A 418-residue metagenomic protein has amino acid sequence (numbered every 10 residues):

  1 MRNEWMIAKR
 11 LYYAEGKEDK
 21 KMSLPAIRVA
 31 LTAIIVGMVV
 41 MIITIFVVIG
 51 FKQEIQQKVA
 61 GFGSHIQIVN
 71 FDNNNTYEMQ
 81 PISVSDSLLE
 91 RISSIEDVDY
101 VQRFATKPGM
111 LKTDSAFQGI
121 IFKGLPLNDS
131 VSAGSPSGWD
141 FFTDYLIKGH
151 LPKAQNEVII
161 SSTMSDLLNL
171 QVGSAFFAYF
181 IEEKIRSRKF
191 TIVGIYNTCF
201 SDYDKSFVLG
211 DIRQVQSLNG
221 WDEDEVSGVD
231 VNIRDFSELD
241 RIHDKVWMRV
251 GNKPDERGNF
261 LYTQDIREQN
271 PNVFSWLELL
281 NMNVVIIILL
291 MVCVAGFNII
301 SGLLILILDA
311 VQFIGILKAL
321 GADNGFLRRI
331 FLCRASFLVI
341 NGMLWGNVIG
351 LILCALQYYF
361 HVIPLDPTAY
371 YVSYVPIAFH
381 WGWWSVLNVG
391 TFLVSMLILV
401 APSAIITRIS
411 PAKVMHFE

Functional and structural regions predicted by a protein language model:
M1-M38, E418: N-terminal Sec/SRP start-transfer signal
R2-E4, L11, H380-E418: C-terminal membrane-exit region of the final transmembrane helix in multipass inner-membrane proteins
G16-R28, L239-F297, L306-L308: Peri-transmembrane interface segments
I42-G50, N281-A319, L327-I330, P402-S403: A hydrophobic alpha-helix feature that marks transmembrane segments and, especially, their cytosolic C-terminal ends
K52-D86: Membrane-interface junction motifs in transport/secretion proteins
I82, D86-D224: A structural signal for hydrophobic secondary-structure junctions, strongest on transmembrane helix-loop-helix units
L304, V311-Q357: Transmembrane alpha-helical interface segments in multi-pass membrane proteins
R329, L344-V389, V400-A404, R408: Short helix-loop junctions at transmembrane helix boundaries
